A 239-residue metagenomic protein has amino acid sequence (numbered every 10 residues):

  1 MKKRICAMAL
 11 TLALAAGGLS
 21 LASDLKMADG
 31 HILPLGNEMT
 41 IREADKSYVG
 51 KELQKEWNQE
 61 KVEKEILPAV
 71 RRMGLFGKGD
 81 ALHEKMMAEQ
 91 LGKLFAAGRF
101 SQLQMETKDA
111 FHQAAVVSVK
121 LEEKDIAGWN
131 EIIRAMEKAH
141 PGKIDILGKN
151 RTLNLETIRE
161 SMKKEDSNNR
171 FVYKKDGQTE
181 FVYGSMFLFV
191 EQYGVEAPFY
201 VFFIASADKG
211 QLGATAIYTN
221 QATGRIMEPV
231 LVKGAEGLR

Functional and structural regions predicted by a protein language model:
M1-I5: Positively charged n-region of N-terminal signal peptides that target proteins for export
C6-L19: Hydrophobic helical h-region of N-terminal Sec-dependent signal peptides in bacterial secretory/periplasmic proteins
G18-K26: Sec-dependent signal peptide cleavage junction
G30-K51, W57, H83, A235-L238: Short conserved aromatic/hydrophobic patches within beta-strands of well-structured domains
H31-P34, M39, D208-R239: Surface-exposed amphipathic alpha-helical segments
V49, I66, M87, D125-I132 (+2 more regions): Stable alpha-helical elements in mature extracytoplasmic
E52, R71, A81, K85 (+2 more regions): Signature of long, low-cysteine stretches enriched in small and polar/charged residues
G74-L75: Amphipathic, non-transmembrane alpha-helical stretches in extra-cytosolic proteins
